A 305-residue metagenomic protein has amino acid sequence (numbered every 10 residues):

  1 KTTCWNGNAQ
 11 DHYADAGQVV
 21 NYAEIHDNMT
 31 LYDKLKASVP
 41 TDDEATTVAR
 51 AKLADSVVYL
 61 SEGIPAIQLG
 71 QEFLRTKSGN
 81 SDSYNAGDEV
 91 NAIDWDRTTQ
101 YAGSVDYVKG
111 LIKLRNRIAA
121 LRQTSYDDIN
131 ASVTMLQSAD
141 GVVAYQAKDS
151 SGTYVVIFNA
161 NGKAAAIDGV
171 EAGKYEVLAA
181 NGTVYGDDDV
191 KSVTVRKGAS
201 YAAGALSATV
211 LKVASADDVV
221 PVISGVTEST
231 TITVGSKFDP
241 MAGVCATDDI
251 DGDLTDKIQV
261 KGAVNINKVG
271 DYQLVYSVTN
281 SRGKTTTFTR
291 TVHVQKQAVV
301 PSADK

Functional and structural regions predicted by a protein language model:
K1-T2, N6-A9, A14: Active-site region of glycoside hydrolase catalytic domains
D11-Y175: Loop/helix patches that line or flank the sugar-binding groove of alpha-linked glycan CAZymes
A172, A205, V234, K268-V269: Surface-exposed loops/turns
Y175-V177, F238-V264: Change to "...patches in solvent-exposed regions of secreted, membrane-anchored, or virion-exposed structural
V190-D217: C-terminal beta-strand-rich structural cap/linker in extracellular carbohydrate-active enzymes
D218-D251, P301-K305: Solvent-exposed, low-complexity, repeat-rich "mucin-like" stalks and linkers
D251-R290: Serine/threonine-rich, repeat-prone extracellular segments and beta-strand-based repeat modules of secreted/surface
V292-K296: Interdomain boundary/hinge segments at the C-termini of tandem beta-sandwich modules
